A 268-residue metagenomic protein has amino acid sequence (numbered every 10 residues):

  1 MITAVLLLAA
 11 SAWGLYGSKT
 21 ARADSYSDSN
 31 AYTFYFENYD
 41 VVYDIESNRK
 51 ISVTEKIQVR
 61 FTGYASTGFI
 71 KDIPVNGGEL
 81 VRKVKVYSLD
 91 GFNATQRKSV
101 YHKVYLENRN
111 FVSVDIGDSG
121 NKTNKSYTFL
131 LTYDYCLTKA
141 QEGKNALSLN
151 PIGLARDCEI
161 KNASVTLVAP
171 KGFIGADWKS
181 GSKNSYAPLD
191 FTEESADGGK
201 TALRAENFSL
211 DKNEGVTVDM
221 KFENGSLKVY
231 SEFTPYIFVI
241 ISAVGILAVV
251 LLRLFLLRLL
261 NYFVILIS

Functional and structural regions predicted by a protein language model:
M1-I2, S268: Accessible peptide chain termini
I2-G14: Bacterial N-terminal signal peptides
S11-S268: Lumenal/extracellular ectodomains and adaptor appendage modules of the eukaryotic vesicle/secretory system
